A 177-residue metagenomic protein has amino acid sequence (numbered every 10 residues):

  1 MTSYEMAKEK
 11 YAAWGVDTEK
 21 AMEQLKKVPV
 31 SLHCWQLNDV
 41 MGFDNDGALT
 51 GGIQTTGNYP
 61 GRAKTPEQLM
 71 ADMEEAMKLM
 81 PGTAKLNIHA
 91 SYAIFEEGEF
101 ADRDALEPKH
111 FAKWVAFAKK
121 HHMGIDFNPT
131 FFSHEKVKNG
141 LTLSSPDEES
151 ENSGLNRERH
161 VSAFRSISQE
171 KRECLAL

Functional and structural regions predicted by a protein language model:
M1-P146, A163: Alpha/beta catalytic barrel-like cores
P146-L155: Membrane-interface helix-loop-helix junctions at boundaries between adjacent transmembrane segments
L155-V161: Extended, charge-rich low-complexity interaction segments
S162-L177: Active-site groove signature of glycoside hydrolases
